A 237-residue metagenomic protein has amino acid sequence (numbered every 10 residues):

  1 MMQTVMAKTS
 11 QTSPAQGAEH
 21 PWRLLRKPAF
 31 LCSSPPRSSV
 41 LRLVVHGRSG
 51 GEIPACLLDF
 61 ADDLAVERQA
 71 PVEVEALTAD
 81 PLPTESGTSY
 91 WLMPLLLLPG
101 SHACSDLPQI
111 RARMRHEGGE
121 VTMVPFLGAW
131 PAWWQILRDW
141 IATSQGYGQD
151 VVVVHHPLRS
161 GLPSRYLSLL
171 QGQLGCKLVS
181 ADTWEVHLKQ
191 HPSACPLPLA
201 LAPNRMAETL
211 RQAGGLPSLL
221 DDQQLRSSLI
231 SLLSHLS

Functional and structural regions predicted by a protein language model:
M2-S237: Active-site-proximal alpha-helix that buttresses catalytic centers in soluble enzyme cores
